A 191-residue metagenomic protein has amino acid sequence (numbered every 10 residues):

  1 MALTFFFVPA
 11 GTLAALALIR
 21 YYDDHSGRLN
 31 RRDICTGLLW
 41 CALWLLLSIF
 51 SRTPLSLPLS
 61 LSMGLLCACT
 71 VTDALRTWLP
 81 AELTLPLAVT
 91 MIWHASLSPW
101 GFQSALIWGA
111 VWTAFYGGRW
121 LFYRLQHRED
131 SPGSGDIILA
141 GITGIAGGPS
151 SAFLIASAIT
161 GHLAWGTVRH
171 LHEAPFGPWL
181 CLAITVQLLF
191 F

Functional and structural regions predicted by a protein language model:
M1-F191: A membrane-topology feature that recognizes alpha-helical transmembrane segments and their immediate juxtamembrane
